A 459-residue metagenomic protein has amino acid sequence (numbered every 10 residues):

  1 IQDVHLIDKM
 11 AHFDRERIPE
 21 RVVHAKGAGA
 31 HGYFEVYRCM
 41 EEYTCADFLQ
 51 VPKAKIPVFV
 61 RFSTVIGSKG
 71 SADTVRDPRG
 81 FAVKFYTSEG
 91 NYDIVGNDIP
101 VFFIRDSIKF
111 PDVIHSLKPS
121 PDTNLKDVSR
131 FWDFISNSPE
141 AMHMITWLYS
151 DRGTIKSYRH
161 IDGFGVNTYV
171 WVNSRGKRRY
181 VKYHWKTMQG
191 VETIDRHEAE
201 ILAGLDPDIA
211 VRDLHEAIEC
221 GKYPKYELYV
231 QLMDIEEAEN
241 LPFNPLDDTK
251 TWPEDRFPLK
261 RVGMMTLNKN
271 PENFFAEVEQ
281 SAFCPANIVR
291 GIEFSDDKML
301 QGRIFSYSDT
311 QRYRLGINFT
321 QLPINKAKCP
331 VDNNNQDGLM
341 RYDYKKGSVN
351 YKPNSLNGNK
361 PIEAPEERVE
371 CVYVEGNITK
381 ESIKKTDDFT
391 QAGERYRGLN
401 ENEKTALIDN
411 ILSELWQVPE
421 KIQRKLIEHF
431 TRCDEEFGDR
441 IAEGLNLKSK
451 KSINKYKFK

Functional and structural regions predicted by a protein language model:
I1-K459: Active-site-adjacent core segments of small-molecule enzymes
